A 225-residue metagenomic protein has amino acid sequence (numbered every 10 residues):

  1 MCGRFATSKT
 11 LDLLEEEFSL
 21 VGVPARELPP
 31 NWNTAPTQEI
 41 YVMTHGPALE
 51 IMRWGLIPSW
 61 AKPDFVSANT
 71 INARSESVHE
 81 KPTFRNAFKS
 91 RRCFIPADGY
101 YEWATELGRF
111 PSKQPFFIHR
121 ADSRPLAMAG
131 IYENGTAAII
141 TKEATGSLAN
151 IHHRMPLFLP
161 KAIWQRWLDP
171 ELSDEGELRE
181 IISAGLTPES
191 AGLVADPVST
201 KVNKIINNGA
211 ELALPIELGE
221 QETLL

Functional and structural regions predicted by a protein language model:
M1-L225: Short linear sequence motif anchored by a di-proline
